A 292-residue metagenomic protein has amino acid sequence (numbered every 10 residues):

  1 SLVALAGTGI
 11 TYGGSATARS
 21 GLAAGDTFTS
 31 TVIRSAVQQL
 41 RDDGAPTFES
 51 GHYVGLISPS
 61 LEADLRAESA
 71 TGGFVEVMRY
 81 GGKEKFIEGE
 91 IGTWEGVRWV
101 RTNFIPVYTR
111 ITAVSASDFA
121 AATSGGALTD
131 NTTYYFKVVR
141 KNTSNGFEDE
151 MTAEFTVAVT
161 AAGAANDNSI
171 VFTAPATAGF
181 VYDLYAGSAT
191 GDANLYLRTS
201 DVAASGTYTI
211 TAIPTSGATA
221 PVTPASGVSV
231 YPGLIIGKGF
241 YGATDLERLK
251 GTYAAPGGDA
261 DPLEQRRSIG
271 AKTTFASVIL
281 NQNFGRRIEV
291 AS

Functional and structural regions predicted by a protein language model:
S1-D42, T129: Alpha-helical scaffold segments that mediate packing/assembly in large oligomeric complexes
S1-G9, A45-L61, W99, D261-T273: Long, contiguous amphipathic alpha-helices that act as assembly "spine/axial" helices in icosahedral shell and virion
R19-S35, E62-R110, T219-S292: Sequence/fold signature of self-assembling virion shell proteins
R41-G44, T123-G125, V171-T173, A255-D259: Generic recognition of flexible, low-complexity loop/linker segments
P46-H52, G92-W94, T133: Short gly/pro-enriched beta-turn/loop segments at secondary-structure junctions
V54-L56, R98-V100, Y135-V138, V181-A186 (+5 more regions): Ordered hydrophobic segments in well-structured contexts
I57-L61, N103, R140-N142, S188 (+2 more regions): Short, flexible loop/turn elements at secondary-structure junctions
T109-G227: Disordered, low-complexity "stalk" and linker segments at domain junctions of extracellular and cell-surface proteins
